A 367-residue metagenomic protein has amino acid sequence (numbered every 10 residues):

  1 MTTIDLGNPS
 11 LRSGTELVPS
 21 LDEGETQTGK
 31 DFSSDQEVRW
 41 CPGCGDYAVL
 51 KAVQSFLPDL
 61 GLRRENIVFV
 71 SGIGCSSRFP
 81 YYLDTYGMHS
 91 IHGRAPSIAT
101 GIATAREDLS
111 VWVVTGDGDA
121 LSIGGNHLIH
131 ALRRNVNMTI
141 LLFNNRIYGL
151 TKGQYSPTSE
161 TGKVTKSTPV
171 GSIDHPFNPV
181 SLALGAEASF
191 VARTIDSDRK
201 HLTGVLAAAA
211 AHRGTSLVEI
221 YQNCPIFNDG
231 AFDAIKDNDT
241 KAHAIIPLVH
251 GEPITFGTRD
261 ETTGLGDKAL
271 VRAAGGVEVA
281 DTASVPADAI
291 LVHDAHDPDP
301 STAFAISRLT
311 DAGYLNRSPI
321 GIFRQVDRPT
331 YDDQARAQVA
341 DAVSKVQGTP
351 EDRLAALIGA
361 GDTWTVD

Functional and structural regions predicted by a protein language model:
T2-L109, D341-V366: Thiamine diphosphate
T2-T26, D35, I226-D367: Flexible, low-complexity linker and terminal segments
Q36, R63-I67, A95, R106-V111 (+5 more regions): Short coil/turn connectors at secondary-structure junctions
I73-C75, N145-I147, D198, Y221-I226 (+1 more regions): Glycine-rich beta-alpha junction loops
I73-G149, T203: Thiamine diphosphate
D108, S156-A209: Conserved thiamine diphosphate
G125-L132, L150-K163, L182: Active-site-proximal loop->helix
S189-I245: ATP/pyrophosphate-binding catalytic subdomain of soluble kinases
